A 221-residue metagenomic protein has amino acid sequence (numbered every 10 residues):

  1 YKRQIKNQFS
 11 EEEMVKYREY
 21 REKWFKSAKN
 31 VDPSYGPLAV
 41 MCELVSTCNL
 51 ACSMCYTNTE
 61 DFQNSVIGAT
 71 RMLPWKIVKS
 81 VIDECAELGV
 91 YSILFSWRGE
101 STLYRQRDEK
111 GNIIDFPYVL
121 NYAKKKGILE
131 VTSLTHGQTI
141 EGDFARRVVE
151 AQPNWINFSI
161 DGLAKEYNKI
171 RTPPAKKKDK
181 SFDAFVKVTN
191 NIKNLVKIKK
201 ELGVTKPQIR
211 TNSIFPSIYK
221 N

Functional and structural regions predicted by a protein language model:
K2-M41: N-terminal [4Fe-4S]-dependent radical SAM core
S34-N221: Conserved glycine-rich "GG(E/T)P / GGGxP" loop and the immediately following alpha-helix in the radical SAM core
